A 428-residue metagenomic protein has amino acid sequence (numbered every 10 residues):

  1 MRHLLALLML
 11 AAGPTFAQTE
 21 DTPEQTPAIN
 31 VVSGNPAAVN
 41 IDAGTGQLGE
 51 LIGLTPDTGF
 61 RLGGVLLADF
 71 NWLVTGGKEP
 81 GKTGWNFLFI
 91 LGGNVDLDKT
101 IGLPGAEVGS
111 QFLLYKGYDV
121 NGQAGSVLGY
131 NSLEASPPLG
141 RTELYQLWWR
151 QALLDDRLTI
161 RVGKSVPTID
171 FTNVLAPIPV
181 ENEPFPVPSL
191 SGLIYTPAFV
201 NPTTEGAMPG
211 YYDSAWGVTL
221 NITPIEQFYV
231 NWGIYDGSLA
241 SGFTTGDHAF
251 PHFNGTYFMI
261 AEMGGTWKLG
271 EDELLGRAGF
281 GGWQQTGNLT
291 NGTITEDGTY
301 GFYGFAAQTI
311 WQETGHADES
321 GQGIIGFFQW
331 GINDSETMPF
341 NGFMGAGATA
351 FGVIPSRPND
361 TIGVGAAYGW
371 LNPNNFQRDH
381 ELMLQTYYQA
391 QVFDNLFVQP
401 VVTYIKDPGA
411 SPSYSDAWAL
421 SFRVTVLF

Functional and structural regions predicted by a protein language model:
G13-D69, L73, D96, I101-G102: N-terminal periplasmic/intermembrane-space "pro-region" immediately following the signal or transit peptide
T45-L62, V95-V108, L154-R157, Q227 (+4 more regions): Short loop/turn motifs that connect adjacent beta-strands in outer-membrane beta-barrel proteins
G64-F70, V108-L114, I160-K164, V230-D236 (+6 more regions): Transmembrane beta-barrel strands of outer-membrane/channel proteins
W72-F87, I101-Q146, L153, F243 (+2 more regions): Surface-exposed loop and membrane-interface regions of Gram-negative outer-membrane beta-barrel proteins
L91, L147, I160, V218 (+8 more regions): Membrane-embedded beta-strands of outer-membrane beta-barrel proteins, especially the hydrophobic/small aromatic
V120-W148, D156-Y257: Surface-exposed coil loops of outer-membrane beta-barrel proteins
T266-P355: Long, well-ordered mid-to-C-terminal structural blocks that present hydrophobic/aromatic surfaces
D416-F428: Outer-membrane beta-barrel "beta-signal"
